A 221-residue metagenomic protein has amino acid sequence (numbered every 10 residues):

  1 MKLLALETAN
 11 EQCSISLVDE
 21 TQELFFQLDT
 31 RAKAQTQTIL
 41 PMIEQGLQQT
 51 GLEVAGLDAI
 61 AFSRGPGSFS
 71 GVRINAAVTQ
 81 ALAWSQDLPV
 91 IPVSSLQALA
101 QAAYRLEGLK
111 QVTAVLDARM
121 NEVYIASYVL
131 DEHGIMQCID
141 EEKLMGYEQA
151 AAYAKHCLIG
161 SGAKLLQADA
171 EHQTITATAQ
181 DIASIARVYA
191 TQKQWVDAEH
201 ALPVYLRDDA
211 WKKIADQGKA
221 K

Functional and structural regions predicted by a protein language model:
M1-R64: N-terminal beta-alpha supersecondary unit
E20-T21, A76-W84, L130-H133: A glycine- and small-aliphatic-rich helix-loop capping segment at beta-alpha/alpha-beta transitions that lines
Q22, R31-A34, P89-T178, W211 (+1 more regions): Surface "functional belts" at beta-alpha junctions
G46-T50, S85, A103, A179-A190: Stable alpha-helical structural segments in soluble proteins, enriched in small hydrophobic residues
A59-S95: DPxDG-like acidic metal-binding loop motif
Q173-K221: Acyltransferase
